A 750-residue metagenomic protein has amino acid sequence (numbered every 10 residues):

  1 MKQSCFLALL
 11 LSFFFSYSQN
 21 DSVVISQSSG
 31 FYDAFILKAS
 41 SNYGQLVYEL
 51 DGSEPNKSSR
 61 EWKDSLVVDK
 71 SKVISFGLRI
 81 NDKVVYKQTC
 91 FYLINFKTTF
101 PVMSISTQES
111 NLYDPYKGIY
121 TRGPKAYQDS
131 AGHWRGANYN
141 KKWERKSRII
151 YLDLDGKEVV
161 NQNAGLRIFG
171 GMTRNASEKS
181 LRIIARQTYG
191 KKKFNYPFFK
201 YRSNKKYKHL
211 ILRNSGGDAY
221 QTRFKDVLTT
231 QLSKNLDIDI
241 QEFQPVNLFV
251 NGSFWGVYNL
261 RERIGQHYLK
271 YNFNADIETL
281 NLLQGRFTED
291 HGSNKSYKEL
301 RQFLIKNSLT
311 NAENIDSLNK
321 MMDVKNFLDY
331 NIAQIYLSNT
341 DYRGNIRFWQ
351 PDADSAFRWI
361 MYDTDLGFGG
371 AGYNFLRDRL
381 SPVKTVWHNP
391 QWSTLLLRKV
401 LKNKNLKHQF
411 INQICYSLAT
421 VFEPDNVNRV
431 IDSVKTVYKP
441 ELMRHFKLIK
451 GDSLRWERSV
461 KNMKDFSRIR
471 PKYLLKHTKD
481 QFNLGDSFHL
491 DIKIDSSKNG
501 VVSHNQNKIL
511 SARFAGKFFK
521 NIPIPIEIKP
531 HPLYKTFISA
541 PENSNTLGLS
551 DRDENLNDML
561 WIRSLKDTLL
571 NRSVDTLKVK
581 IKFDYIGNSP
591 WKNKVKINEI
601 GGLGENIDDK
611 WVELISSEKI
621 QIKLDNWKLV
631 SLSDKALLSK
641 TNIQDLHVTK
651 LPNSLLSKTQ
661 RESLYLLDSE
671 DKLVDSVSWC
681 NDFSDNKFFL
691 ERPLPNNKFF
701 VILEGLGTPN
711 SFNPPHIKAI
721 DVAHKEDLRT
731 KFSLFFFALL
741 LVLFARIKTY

Functional and structural regions predicted by a protein language model:
M1-N20, L743-Y750: Bacterial Sec-dependent N-terminal signal peptides
Y17-K141, I469, L475-P590, R729: Low-complexity, disordered linker/stalk regions enriched in Pro/Thr/Ser/Gly
N20-S26, V85-C90, I346, N462-D465 (+2 more regions): Intrinsically disordered, low-complexity linkers and terminal tails enriched in Ser/Thr/Pro/Gly with interspersed basic
Y48, V160-Q162, F537-I538, Q621-K628: Short, hydrophobic/aromatic beta-strand segments
E49, R79, I150-L152, F249 (+4 more regions): A general beta-strand register signal
P101, S110-A126, A137-Y139, S147-R148 (+12 more regions): Middle-to-C-terminal accessory/interaction subdomains
I105, A126-G292: Conserved ATP-binding subdomain of kinase catalytic cores across diverse folds
